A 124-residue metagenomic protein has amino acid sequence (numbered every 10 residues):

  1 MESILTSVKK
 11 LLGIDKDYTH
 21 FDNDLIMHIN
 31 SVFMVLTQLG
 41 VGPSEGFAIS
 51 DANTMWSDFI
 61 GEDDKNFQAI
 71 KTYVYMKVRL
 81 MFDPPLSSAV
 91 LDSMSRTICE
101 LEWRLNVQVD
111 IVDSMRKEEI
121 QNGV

Functional and structural regions predicted by a protein language model:
M1-N66, C99, W103-V124: Conserved short "hinge" loops at termini or chain/domain junctions
G40-P43, F82-A89: Long, hydrophobic, amphipathic alpha-helical segments used as structural scaffolds
D63-K65, T72, S93: Alpha-helical interaction segments
I70, L86, V90-V107: Domain-level detector for trafficking modules
T72-D83: Short, hydrophobic/amphipathic alpha-helical patches that form generic packing surfaces within helical domains
